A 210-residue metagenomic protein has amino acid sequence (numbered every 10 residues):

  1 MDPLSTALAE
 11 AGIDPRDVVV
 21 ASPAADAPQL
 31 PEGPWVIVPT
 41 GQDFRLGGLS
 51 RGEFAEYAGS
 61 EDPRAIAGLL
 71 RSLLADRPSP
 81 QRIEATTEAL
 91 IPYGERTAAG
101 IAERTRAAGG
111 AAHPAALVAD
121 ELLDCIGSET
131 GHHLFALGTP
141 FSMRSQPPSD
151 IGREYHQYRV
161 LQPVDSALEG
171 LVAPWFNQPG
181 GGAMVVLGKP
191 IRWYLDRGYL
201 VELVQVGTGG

Functional and structural regions predicted by a protein language model:
D2-A25, E32-D43, R51, D62-A119 (+2 more regions): Conserved NAD+-utilizing ADP-ribose enzyme module
G52-E56: Surface-exposed loop/edge segments in extracytoplasmic proteins
